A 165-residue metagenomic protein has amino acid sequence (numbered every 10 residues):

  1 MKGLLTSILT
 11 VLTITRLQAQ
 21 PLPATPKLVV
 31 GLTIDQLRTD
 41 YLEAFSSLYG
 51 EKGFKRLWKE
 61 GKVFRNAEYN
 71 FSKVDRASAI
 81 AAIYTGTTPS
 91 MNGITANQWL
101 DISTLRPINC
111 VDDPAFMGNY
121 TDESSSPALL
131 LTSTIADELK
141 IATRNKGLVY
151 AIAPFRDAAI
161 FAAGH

Functional and structural regions predicted by a protein language model:
M1-A24: Bacterial Sec-dependent N-terminal signal peptides
P21-T25, T39, E43-I135, F155-H165: Active-site nucleophile/metal-coordination loop of metallo-enzymes that catalyze phosphate/sulfate and related
G31-I34: Hydrophobic residues in beta-strands of the RecA-like P-loop NTPase core, especially within AAA+ ATPase
E138: Alpha-helical scaffold segments in soluble metabolic enzymes
I141-A142, K146-A153, A159-A162: Active-site regions of oxyanion-processing enzymes, predominantly non-cytosolic
